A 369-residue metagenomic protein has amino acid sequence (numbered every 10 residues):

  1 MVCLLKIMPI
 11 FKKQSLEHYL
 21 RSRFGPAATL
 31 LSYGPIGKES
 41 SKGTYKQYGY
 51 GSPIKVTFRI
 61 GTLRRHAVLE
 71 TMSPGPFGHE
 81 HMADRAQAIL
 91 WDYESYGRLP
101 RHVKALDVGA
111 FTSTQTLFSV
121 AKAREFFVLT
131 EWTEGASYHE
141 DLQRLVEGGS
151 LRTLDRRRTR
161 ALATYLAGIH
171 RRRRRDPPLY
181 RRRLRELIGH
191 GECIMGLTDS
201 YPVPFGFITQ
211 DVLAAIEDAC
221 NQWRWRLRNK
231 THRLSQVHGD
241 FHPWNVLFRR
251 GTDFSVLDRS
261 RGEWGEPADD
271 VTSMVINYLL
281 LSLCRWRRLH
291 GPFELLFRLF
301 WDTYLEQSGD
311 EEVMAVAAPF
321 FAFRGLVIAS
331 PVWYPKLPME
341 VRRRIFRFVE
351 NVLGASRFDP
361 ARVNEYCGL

Functional and structural regions predicted by a protein language model:
M1-A67, P76-A88, R98-A105, E147 (+4 more regions): Regulatory N- and C-terminal appendages and interdomain linkers associated with kinase/kinase-like NTP transferase
S41-T44, G49-S52, T57-H190: Conserved ATP-binding subdomain of kinase catalytic cores across diverse folds
G43-V68, I169, N221-D269: Active-site acidic catalytic loop and adjacent metal/ATP-binding pocket of ATP-dependent phosphoryl transfer enzymes
P74-G75, F127, E131-L151, G196-F205 (+3 more regions): A glycine-centered beta->alpha junction motif in the catalytic cores of kinase/phosphotransferase enzymes
P100-A105, R171-R181, Y201-P204, L227-T231 (+1 more regions): Surface-exposed helix-capping loop/turn segments at secondary-structure junctions
F126, E131-T133, R172, L179-R226 (+1 more regions): Active-site catalytic-loop/activation-segment of kinase and kinase-like phosphoryl-transfer enzymes
R157, G309-F321: All-alpha amphipathic helical-bundle segments outside canonical DNA-binding/catalytic cores that form hydrophobic
R261-W264, A268-S308, A322-E340: Active-site activation/catalytic loop segments of kinase-like enzymes and analogous catalytic loops in related
